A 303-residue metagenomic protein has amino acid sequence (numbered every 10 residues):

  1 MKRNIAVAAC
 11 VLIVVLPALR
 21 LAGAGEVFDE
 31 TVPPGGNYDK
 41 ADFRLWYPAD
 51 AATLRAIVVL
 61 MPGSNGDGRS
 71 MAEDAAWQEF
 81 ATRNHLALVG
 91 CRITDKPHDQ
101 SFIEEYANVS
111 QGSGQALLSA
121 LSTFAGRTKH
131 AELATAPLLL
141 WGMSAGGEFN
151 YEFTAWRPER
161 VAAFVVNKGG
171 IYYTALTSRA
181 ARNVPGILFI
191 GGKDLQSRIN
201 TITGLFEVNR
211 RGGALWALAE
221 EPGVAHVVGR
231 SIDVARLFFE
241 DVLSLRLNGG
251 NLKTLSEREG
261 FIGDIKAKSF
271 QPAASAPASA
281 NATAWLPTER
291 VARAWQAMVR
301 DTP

Functional and structural regions predicted by a protein language model:
A8-R20: Bacterial N-terminal signal peptides
L19-I57, N108-S113, L138-E159, R300-P303: A domain-start/cap signature at the N-terminus of enzymes
D50-Q100, T174, L195-R198: Short substrate-entry loop that stabilizes the transition state in hydrolases
V59-N65, M143, N150, T154-A155 (+4 more regions): Cell-envelope and extracellular/periplasmic
E105-E132, E152: Alpha/beta-hydrolase active-site loop
R127-V184: Primarily recognizes the serine-hydrolase "nucleophile elbow" in alpha/beta-hydrolase and SGNH/GDSL folds
A162-E240, S244: The feature captures the conserved acid-bearing segment of alpha/beta-hydrolase catalytic domains
G212-G213, P222-P303: Alpha/beta-hydrolase-fold serine-hydrolase catalytic core, especially in secreted/extracellular enzymes
